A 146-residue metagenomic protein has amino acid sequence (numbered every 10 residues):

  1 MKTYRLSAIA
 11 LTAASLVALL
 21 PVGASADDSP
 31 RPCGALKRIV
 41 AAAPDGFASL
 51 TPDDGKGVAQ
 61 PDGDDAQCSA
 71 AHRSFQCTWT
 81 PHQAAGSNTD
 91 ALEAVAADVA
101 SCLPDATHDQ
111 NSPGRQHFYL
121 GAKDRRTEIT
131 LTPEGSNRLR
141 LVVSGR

Functional and structural regions predicted by a protein language model:
M1, A10, R125-E128: A detector of low-complexity, intrinsically disordered, Ser/Thr/Gly/Pro/Ala-rich segments
K2-Y4, V22-R73, T89-L92: N-terminal leader/targeting segments
A10-L19: Bacterial N-terminal signal peptides
G55, P113-F118: Short, hydrophobic/aromatic-rich segments at coil-to-beta transitions
G63-R115: Long, charged/polar, surface-exposed segments that mediate recognition or autoinhibition
Y119-S136: Short, exposed beta-strand-loop hairpins at the edges of beta-sheets in extracellular/periplasmic proteins
E134-R146: Short, low-complexity, Pro/Ser/Thr/Gly-rich segments in the mature regions of secreted, periplasmic
